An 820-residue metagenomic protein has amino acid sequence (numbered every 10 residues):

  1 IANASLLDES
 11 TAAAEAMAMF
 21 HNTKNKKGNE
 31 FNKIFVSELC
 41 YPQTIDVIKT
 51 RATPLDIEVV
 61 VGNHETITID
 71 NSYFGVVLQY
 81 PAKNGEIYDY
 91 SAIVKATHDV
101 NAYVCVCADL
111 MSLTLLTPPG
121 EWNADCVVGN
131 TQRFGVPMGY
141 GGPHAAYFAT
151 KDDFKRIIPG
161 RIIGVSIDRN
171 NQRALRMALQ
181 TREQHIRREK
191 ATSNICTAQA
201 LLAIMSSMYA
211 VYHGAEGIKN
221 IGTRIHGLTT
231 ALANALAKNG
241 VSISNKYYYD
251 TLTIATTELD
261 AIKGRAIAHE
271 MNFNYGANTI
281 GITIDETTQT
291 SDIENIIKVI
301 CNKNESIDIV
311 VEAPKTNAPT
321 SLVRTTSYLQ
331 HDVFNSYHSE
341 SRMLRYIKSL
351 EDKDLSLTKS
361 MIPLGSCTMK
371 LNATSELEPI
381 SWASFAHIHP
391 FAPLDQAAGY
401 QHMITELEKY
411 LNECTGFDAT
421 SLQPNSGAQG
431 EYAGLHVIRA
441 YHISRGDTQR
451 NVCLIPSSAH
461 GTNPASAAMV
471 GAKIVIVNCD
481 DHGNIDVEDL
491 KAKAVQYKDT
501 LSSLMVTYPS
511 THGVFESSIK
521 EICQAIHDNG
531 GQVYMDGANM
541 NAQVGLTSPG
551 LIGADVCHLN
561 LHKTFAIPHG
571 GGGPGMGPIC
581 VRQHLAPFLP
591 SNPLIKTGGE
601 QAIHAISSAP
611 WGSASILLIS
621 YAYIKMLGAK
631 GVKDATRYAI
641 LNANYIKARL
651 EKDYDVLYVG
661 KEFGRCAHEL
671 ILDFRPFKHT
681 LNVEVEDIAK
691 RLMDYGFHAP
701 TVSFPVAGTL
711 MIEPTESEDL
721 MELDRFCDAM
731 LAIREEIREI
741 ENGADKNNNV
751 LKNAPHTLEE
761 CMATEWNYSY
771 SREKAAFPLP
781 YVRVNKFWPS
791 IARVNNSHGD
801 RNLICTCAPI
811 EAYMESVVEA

Functional and structural regions predicted by a protein language model:
I1-A14, L411-H436: Short loop-beta-helix segment that forms the pyridoxal 5′-phosphate
I1-F35, Y41-A52, T181-Q184, K190-T192 (+10 more regions): Conserved thiamine diphosphate
A2-A4, V60, C105, V127 (+8 more regions): A local structural micro-motif
T11-A174, L236, Y249, T253-I254 (+4 more regions): Conserved PLP-enzyme active-site core in the AAT-like
K24, N170, A178, R182-T197 (+7 more regions): Non-catalytic terminal extensions of PLP-dependent enzymes
V136-A149, D153-F154, A198-L202, T283 (+6 more regions): Conserved phosphate/anionic-ligand binding catalytic regions in large, soluble enzymes, centered on
